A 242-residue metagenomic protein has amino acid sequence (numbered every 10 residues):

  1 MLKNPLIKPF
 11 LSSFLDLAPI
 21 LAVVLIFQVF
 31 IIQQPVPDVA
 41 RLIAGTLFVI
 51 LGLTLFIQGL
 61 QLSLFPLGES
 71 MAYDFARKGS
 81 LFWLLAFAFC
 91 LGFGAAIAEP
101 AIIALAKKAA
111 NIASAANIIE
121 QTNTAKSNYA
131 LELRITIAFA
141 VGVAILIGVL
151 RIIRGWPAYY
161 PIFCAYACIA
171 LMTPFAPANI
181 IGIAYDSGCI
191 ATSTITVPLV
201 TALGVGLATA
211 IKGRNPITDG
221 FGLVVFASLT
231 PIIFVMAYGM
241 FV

Functional and structural regions predicted by a protein language model:
M1-I7, V29-A40, A106-L131, A178-I190 (+1 more regions): Inter-helical loop and helix-membrane interface segments of multi-pass membrane transporters/permeases
L2-F14, V39, A176-V242: C-terminal transmembrane helix-loop-helix hairpin of multi-pass membrane proteins
L2-L84: N-terminal alpha-helical transmembrane segments of multi-pass membrane transport and channel/translocase proteins
D16-F30, G45-L55, F87-F93, A138-R151 (+3 more regions): Hydrophobic core segments of alpha-helical transmembrane domains in multi-pass membrane transport and ion-translocation
L42, T46-T54, S127-F139, S187-V200: Structural signature of hydrophobic alpha-helical transmembrane segments
F56-L67, A95-L105, A178-I180, F241: Transmembrane alpha-helix boundary signature
E69, I102-N111, I162-Y166, A184-D186 (+1 more regions): Re-entrant/interfacial helical elements at transmembrane boundaries that shape and gate the permeation pathway
F82-M172: Helix-loop-helix junctions within the multi-pass membrane cores of secondary transporters/permeases
